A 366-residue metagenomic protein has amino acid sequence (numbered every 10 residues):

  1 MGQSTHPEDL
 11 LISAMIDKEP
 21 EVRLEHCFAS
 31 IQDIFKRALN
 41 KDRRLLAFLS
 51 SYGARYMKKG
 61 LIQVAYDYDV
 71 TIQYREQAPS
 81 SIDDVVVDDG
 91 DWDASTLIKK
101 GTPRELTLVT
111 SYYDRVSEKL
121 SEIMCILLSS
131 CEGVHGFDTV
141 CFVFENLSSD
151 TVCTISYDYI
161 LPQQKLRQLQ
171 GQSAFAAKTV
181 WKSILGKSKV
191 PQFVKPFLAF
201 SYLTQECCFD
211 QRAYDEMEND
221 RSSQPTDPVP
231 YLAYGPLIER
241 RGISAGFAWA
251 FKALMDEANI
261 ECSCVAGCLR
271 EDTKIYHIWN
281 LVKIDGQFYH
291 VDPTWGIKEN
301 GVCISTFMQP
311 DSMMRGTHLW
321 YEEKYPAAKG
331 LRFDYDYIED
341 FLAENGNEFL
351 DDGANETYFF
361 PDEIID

Functional and structural regions predicted by a protein language model:
M1-S156: Intrinsically disordered, low-complexity N-terminal segments that are enriched in acidic
D33, R75-G90, V302-D366: Low-complexity, Gly/Ser/Thr/Pro-rich intrinsically disordered linker/tail segments
A78-S81, Q163-K165, G286-H290: Short, charged/polar, Gly/Pro-enriched secondary-structure boundary elements
D158-I160, K283: Solvent-exposed residues in well-ordered beta-strands and their adjoining turns, especially edge/terminal strands
L161-P236, E363: Secondary-structure boundary elements
Q168, I238-G242, E271: Alpha-helix capping and helix-loop boundary segments enriched in small/acidic/polar residues
A233-F247: A short, highly charged nucleic-acid-interacting micro-segment common to nuclease and nuclease-linked defense proteins
A245-R315: Hydrophobic/aromatic-rich core segments of domains that either
